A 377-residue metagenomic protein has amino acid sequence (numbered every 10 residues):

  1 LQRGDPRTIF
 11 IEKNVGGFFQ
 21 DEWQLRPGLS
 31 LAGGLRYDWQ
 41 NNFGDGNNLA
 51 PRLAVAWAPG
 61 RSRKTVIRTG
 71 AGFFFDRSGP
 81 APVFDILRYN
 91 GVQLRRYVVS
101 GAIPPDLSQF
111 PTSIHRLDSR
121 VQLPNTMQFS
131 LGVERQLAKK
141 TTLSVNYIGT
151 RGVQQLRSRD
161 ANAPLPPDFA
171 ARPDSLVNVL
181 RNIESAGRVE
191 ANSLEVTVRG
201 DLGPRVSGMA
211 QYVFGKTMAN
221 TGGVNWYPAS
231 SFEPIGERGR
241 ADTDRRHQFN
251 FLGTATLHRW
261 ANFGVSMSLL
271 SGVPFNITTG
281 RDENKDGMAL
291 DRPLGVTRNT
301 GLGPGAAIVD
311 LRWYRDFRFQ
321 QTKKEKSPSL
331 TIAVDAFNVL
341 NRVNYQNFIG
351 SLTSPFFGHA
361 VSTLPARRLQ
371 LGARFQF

Functional and structural regions predicted by a protein language model:
L1-K64, V98, V224-A229: Signature of Gram-negative outer-membrane beta-barrel scaffolds
Q2, P6, D45, A54-N182 (+3 more regions): Solvent-exposed loop/turn elements at secondary-structure boundaries
K13-F19, L49-V55, L117, M127-L131 (+5 more regions): Hydrophobic, lipid-facing positions within transmembrane beta-strands of outer-membrane proteins
R26, A58-S62, T126, A138 (+12 more regions): Outer-membrane beta-barrel channels and translocator barrels
L31-L35, P51, T65-T69, K139 (+8 more regions): Transmembrane beta-strands of outer-membrane beta-barrel proteins
Y37-N41, F73-R77, G149-V153, F214-M218 (+3 more regions): Transmembrane beta-strands of outer-membrane beta-barrel pores
K140, H258-L290, L302-I308, Y314-F377: C-terminal beta-signal and adjacent terminal beta-strands/loops of Gram-negative outer-membrane beta-barrel proteins
S144-L270, P274: Gram-negative outer-membrane beta-barrel transporters
